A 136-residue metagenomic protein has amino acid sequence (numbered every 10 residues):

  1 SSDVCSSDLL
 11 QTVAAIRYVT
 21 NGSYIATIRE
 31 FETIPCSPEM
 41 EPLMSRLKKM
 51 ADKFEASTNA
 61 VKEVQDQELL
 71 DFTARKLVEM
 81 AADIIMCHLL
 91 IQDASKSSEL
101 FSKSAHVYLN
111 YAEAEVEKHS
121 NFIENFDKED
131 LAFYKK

Functional and structural regions predicted by a protein language model:
S1-S6: Short, small-residue-biased leader/transition segments that mark boundaries at the very start of proteins
L9-A14, Y18, A26-K136: C-terminal amphipathic alpha-helical interaction region
G22: Catalytic adenosine-cofactor/nucleotide-binding cores of aminoacyl-tRNA synthetases and other
